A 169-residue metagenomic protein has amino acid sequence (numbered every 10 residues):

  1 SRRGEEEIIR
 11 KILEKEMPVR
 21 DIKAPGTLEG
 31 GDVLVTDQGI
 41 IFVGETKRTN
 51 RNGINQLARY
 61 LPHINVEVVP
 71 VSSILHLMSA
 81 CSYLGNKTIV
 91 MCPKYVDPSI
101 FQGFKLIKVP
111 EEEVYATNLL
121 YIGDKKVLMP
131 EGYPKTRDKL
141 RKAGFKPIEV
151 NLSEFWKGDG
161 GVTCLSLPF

Functional and structural regions predicted by a protein language model:
S1-F169: The feature marks the mature, well-folded catalytic cores of soluble enzymes
